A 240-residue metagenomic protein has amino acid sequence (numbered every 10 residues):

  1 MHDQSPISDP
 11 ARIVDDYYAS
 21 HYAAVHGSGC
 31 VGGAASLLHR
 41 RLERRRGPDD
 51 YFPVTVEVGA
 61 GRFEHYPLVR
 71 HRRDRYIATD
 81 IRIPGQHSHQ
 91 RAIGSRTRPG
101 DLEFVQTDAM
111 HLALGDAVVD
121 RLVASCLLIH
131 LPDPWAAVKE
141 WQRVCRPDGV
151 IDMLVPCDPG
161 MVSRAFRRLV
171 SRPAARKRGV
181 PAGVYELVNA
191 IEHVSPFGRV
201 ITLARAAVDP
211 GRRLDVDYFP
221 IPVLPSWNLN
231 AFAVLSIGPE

Functional and structural regions predicted by a protein language model:
M1-M110, I191-V208, L214-E240: Conserved N-terminal segment of class I S-adenosyl-L-methionine
P53, D116-V118, G149: Surface-exposed loop/turn positions
P84, L112, P159-M161: Active-site loop signature of alpha/beta-hydrolase-fold enzymes
M110-L122: A short acidic, Gly/Pro-enriched loop at the edge of an enzyme's catalytic core that lines a small-molecule cofactor
H111, L131-W135: A structural helix-start
R121-P132: A short SAM/SAH-binding and catalytic strip from SAM-dependent methyltransferases
W135-E140, R146, V150-E240: S-adenosyl-L-methionine-dependent methyltransferase catalytic module, highlighting the catalytic core
